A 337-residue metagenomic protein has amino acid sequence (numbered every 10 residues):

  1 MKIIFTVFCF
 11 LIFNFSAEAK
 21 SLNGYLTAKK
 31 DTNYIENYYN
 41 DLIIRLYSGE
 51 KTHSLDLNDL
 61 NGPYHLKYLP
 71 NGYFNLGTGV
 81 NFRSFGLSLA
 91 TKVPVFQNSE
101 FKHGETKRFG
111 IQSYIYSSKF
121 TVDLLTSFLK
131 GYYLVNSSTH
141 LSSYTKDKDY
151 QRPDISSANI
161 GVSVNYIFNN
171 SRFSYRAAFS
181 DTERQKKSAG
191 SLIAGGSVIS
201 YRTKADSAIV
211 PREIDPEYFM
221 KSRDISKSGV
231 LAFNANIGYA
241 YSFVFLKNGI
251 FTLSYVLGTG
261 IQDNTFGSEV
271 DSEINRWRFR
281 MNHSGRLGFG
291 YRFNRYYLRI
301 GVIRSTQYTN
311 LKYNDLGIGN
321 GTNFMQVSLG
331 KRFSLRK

Functional and structural regions predicted by a protein language model:
K20-N23, T27-N40, K119, N169-G190 (+3 more regions): Short loop/turn motifs that connect adjacent beta-strands in outer-membrane beta-barrel proteins
Y38-I44, F74, R83-L87, S118-V122 (+6 more regions): Outer-envelope beta-barrel architecture signal
I43, N75-G77, G110, G161-S163 (+3 more regions): Membrane-embedded beta-strand positions in outer-membrane beta-barrel channels/transporters
I44-L46, T78, L89, S113 (+6 more regions): Membrane-embedded beta-strand positions of outer-membrane beta-barrel proteins
S48-S54, F82-G86, T91-Q97, S117-K119 (+8 more regions): Transmembrane beta-strands of outer-membrane beta-barrel pores
K51-N75, G86-G104: Surface-exposed strand-loop-strand hairpins of Gram-negative outer-membrane beta-barrel proteins
K67, V135-T139, K146-G161, T203-I214 (+5 more regions): Extracellular/periplasm-exposed beta-strand and loop segments of Gram-negative cell-envelope proteins, dominated by
G161-V164, G321-K337: Outer-membrane beta-barrel "beta-signal"
